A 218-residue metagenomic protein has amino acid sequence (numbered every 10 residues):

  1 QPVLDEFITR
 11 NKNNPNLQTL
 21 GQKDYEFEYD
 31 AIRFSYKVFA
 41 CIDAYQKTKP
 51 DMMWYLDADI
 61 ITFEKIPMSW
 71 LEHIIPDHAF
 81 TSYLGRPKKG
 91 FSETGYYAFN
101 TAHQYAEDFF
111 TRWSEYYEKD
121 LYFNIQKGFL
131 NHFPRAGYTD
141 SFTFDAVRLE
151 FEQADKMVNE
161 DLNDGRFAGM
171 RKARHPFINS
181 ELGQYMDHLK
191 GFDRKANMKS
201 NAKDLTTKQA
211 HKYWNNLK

Functional and structural regions predicted by a protein language model:
Q1-K47: Active-site-proximal specificity loops/subdomain of glycosyltransferases
F27-A31, I60, L130-P134: Short, charged/polar micro-motifs that form catalytic or ligand-binding hotspots
R33-Y83: GT-A fold catalytic core of metal-dependent nucleotide-sugar glycosyltransferases, centered on the diacidic
K37, L56, S92-G95, D140: Residues that flank catalytic or metal-binding motifs in active/ligand-binding sites
C41, Y97, F144-V147: A residue-level signal for conserved active-site and pocket-lining positions in enzyme catalytic cores
F63-H132, G137: Conserved catalytic core of nucleotide-sugar-dependent glycosyltransferases
H103-K218: Catalytic core and acceptor-binding pocket of nucleotide-sugar-dependent glycosyltransferases
